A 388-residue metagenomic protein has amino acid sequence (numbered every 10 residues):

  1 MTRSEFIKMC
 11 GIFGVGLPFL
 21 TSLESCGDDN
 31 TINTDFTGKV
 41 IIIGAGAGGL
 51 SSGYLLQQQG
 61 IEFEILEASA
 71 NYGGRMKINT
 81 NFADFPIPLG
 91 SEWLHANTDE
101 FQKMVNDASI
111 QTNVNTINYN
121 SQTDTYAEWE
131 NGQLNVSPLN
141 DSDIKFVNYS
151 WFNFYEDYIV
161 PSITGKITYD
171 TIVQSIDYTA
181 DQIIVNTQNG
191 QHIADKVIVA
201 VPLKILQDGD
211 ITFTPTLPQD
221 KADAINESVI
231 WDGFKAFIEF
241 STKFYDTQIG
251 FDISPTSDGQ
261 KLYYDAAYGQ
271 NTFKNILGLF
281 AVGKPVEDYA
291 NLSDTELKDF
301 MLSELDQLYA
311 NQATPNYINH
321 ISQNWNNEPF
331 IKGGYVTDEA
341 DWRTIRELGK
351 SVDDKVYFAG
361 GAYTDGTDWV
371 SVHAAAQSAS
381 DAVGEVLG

Functional and structural regions predicted by a protein language model:
E5-C26: N-terminal export signals
K39-E64: N-terminal Rossmann-like FAD-binding beta1-loop-alpha1 element of flavoenzymes
I43, H192-I205: Short hydrophobic core segments
S51, Q59, Y126-S137, Q182 (+2 more regions): Conserved flavin/dinucleotide-binding core of flavoenzymes
Q58-N79: Glycine-rich FAD pyrophosphate-binding loop
R75-Y149: Active-site-adjacent segment of FAD-dependent monooxygenases/related oxidoreductases
Y169-Q182: A conserved short coil-to-beta-strand element within the FAD-binding core of flavoproteins
V199-L217: Flavin (primarily FAD) binding-site architecture
